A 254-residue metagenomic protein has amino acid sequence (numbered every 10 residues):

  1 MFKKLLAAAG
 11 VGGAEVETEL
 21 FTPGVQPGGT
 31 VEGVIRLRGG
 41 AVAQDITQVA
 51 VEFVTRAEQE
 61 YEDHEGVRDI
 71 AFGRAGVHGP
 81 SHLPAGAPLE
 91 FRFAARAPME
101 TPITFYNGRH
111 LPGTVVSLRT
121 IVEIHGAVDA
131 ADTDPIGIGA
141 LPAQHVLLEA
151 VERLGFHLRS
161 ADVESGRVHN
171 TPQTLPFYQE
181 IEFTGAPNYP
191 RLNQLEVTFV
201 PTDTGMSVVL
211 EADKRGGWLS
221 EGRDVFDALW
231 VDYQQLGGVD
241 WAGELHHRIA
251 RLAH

Functional and structural regions predicted by a protein language model:
M1-H254: Terminal, compositionally biased non-globular sequences in eukaryotic proteins
